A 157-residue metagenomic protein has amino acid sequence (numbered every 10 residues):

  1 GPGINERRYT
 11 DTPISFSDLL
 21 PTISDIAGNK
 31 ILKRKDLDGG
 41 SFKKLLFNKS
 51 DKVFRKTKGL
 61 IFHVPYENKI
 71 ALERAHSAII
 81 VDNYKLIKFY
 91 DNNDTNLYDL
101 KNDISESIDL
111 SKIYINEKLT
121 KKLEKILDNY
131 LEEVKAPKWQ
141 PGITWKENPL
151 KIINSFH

Functional and structural regions predicted by a protein language model:
G3-R8, T12, S17-L100, K151-S155: C-terminal cap/loop subdomain of S1 sulfatases and analogous C-terminal strand-loop tails that border
L19, N93, S107-H157: Long, internal low-complexity/basic segments
D103: Intrinsically disordered, low-complexity polar regions and short flexible loop motifs
